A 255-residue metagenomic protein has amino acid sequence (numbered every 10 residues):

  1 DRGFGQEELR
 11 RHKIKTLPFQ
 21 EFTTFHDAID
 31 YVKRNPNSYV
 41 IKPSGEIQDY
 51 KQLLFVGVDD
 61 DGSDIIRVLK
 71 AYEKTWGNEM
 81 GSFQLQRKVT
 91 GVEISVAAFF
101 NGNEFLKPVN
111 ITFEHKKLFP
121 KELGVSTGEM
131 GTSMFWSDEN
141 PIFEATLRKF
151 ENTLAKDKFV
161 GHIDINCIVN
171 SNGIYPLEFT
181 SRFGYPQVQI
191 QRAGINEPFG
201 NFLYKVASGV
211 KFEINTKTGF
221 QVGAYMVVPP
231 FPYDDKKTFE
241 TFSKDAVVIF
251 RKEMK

Functional and structural regions predicted by a protein language model:
D1-V40, E46-D49: Conserved N-proximal alpha/beta basic substrate-recognition cap immediately N-terminal to, or forming the N-lobe
G3-E7, T132, E197, N201: Residues on a specific face of well-ordered alpha-helices
L9, V96, A224: A residue-level signal for conserved active-site and pocket-lining positions in enzyme catalytic cores
K15, R34, N78, N101-E104 (+1 more regions): A generic structural signal for short, non-catalytic loop/turn and secondary-structure boundary residues
N37-S38, G81, V96, F220: Short coil/turn segments at beta-strand junctions that form active-site/ligand-binding loops
Q52-Q189: Internal nucleotide-binding/catalytic subdomain
E144-D164, T180-M254: Active-site "cap" helix and flanking loop/linker of ATP-utilizing ligase/carboxylase catalytic domains
